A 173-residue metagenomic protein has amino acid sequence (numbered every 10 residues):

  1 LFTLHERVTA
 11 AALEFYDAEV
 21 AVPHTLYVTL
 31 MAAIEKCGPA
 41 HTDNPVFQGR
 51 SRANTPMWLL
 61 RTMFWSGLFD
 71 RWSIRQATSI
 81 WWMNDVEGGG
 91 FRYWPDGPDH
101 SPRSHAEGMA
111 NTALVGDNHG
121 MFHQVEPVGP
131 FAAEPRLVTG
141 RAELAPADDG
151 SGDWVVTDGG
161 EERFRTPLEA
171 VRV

Functional and structural regions predicted by a protein language model:
L1-W72: Signature of the catalytic double-stranded beta-helix
F2-A10, A77, M109, H119: A structural signal for well-ordered alpha-helical segments within the folded catalytic domains of diverse enzymes
A11, W65, T78, W94 (+1 more regions): Short, hydrophobic/aromatic alpha-helical segments in well-folded domains
Y16-E19, N84-G88: Proline-centered turn/helix-capping motifs that create local helix->coil transitions or kinks
P23-T25, C37, I74-I80, G88 (+3 more regions): Extracellular structured ligand-interaction cores
L30-A32, W81-M83, P95: Short, structured patches in soluble enzyme cores that scaffold and shape functional sites
N44-R52, L59-T62, I80-D85, T139-D148: A generic short-segment signal for beta-strand/edge and adjacent turn/coil regions
V86-V173: Catalytic core of Fe(II)/2-oxoglutarate
